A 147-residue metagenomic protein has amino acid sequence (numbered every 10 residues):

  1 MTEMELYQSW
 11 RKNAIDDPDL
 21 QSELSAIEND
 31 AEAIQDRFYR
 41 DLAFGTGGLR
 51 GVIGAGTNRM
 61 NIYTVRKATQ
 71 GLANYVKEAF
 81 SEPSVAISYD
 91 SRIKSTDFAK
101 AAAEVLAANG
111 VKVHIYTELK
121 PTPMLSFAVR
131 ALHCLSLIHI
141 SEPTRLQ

Functional and structural regions predicted by a protein language model:
M1-Y7: Polybasic, low-complexity association/targeting segments
Y7-A102: An N-terminal, well-structured beta->alpha segment
S88, K112-Y116: Short catalytic-loop micro-motif centered on adjacent basic/acidic residues
A101-K112: Short helix-loop-beta junction
T117-S126: Short acidic loop-to-helix transition motifs that present clustered carboxylates
A128-L132: Short low-complexity, flexible loop/linker segments enriched in glycine and/or proline with clustered acidic
L135-S136: Conserved acidic residues
H139-Q147: Single conserved hydrophobic/aromatic residue that forms the stacking wall/gate of nucleotide- or nucleobase-binding
